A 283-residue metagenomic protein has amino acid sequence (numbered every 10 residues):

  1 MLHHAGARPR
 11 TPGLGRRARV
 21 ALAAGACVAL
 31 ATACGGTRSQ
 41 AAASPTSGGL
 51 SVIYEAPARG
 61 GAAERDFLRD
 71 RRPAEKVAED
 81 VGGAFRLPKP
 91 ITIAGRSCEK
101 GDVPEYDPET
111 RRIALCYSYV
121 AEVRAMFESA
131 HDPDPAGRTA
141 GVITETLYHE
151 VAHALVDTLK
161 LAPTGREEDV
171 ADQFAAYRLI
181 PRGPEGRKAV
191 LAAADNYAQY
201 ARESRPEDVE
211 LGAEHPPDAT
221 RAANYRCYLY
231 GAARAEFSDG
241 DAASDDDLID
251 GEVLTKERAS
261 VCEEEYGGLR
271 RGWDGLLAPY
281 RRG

Functional and structural regions predicted by a protein language model:
A31-A33: C-terminal motif of bacterial Sec signal peptides marking the signal peptidase cleavage site
G35-R38: Bacterial signal peptide processing site
A41, G95-A114, Y119-E128: Catalytic zinc-binding patch centered on the HExxH motif and its immediate surroundings that defines zinc-dependent
P45-S51, E55, D208-G283: Pan-zinc metallopeptidase signature
F67-K89: Zn2+-dependent metallopeptidase catalytic core
L115, G141, E145-L161, E168-A176: Active-site recognition of the HExxH zinc-binding catalytic motif
A121-T146, T158-G165: Short pre-active-site segment immediately N-terminal to the catalytic Zn-binding motif
R166-R205: Post-HExxH zinc-binding segment in Zn-dependent metallohydrolases
